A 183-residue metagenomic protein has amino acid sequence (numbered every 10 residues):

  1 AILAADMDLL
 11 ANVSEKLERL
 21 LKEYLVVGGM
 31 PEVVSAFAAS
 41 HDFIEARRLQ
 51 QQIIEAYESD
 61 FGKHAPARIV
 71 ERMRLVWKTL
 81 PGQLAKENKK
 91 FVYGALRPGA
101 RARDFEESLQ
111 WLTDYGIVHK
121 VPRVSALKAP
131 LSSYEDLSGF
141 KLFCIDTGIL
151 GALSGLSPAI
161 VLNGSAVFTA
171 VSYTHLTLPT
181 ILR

Functional and structural regions predicted by a protein language model:
A1, K16, L20, P158 (+2 more regions): General structural signal for secondary-structure boundaries
L3-Q52, S59, K63: Amphipathic alpha-helical "lid/sensor" segments that cap RecA-like P-loop NTPase cores
A39, F43-L176: Accessory nucleic acid-recognition modules appended to NTPase machines
H175-R183: Single conserved hydrophobic/aromatic residue that forms the stacking wall/gate of nucleotide- or nucleobase-binding
